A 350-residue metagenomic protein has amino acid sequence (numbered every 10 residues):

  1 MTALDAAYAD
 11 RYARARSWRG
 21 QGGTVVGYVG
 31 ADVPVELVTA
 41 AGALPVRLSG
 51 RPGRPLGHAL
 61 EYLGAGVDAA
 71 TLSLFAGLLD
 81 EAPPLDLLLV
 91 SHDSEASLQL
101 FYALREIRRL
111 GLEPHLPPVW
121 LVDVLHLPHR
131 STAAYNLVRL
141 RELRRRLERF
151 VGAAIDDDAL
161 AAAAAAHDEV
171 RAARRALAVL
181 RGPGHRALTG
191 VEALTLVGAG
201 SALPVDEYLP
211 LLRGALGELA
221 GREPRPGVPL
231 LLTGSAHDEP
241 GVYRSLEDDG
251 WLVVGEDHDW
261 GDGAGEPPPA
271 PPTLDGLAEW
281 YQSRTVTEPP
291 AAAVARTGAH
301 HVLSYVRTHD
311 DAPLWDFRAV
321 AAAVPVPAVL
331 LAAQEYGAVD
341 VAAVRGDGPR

Functional and structural regions predicted by a protein language model:
T2-T24, L137, R141, R145-G265: A charged, amphipathic alpha-helical module
V25-S97, F101: An N-terminal, globular interaction/scaffold subdomain
G30-G50, G227, T233-A293: Redox- and metal-dependent alpha/beta enzyme cores, enriched for Fe-S-associated oxidoreductases and cofactor-handling
S49-P55, L60, V124-L125, D257-D262 (+1 more regions): Short, acidic/turn-prone active-site loops that include or flank metal/cofactor- and phosphate-binding residues
S73-R149: Acidic/His-rich segments in extracytoplasmic proteins that coordinate ligands and/or metal ions
G77-L78, S283-G298, W315-D316: A short, acidic, amphipathic alpha-helical segment used as a generic capping/interface helix at domain edges
L85, V294, G298-S304: Proline-aspartate-enriched helix->loop->beta-strand connector
F317-R350: Peripheral docking tails and interdomain loops at the edges of cofactor- or intermediate-handling domains
